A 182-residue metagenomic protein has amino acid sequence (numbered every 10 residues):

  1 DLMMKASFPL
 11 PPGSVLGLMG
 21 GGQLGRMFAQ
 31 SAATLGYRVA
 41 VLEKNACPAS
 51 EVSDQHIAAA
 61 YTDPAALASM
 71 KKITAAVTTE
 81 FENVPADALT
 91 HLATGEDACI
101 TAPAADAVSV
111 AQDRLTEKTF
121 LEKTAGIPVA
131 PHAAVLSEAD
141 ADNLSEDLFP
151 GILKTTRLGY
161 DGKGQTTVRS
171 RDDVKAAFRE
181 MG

Functional and structural regions predicted by a protein language model:
D1-Q112, T116-T119, A139: ATP-binding N-terminal substructure of ATP-dependent carboxylate-amine bond-forming enzymes
Q112-G182: Active-site nucleotide/adenylate-binding loops and adjacent lid/helix of ATP-dependent enzymes
